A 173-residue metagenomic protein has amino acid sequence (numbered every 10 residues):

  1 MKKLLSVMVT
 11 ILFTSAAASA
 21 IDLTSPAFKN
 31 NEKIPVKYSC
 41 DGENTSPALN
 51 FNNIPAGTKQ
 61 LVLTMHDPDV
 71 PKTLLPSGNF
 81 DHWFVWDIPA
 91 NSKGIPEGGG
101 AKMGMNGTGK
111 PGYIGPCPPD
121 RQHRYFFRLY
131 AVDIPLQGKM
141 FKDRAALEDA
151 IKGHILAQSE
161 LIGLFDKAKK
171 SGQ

Functional and structural regions predicted by a protein language model:
K3-S15: Sec-dependent N-terminal signal peptides
A18-Q173: N-terminus-centered regions that define maturation/targeting leaders and the start of the first functional domain
